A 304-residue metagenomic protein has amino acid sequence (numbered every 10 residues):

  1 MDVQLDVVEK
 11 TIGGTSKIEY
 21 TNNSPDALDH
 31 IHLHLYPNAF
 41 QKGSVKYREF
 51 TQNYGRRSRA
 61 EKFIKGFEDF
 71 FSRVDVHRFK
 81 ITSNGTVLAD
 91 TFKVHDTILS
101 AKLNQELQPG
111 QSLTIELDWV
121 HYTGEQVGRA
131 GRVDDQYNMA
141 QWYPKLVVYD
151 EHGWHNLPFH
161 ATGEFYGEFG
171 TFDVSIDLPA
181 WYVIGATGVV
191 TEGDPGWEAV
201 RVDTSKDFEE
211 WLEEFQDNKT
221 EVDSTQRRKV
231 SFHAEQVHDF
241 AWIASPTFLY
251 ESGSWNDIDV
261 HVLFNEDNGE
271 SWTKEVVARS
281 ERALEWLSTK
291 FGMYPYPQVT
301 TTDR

Functional and structural regions predicted by a protein language model:
M1-G13, V133, A140: N-terminal, polar/Ser/Thr-rich
T11, T21, S58-D135, D217-T225: A surface-exposed beta-strand-loop module
T11-T15, D26-H30, V74, D96-I98 (+3 more regions): Extracytoplasmic
G13, D26-L33, G43-V45, D90 (+2 more regions): Short, hydrophobic/aromatic beta-strand segments
S16-I18, N22, L35-P37, Q111-E125 (+2 more regions): Short, hydrophobic/aromatic-enriched beta-strand segments in well-ordered soluble domains
H30-V87, A140, D177-Y182: Solvent-exposed beta-hairpin/edge-strand motifs
G43-R57, V120-F172, G193, F248-Y250: Glycine/proline-rich low-complexity spacer/linker segments in large multi-domain proteins
L146-D150, W154, G163-R304: Hydrophobic helix-coil surface modules that form long, contiguous segments used for peptide/substrate interaction
